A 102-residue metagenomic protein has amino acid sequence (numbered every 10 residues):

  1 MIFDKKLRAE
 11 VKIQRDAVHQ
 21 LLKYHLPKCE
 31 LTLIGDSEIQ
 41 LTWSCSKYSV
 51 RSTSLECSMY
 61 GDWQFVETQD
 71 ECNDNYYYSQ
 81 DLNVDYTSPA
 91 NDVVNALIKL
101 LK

Functional and structural regions predicted by a protein language model:
M1-K12, N73-K102: Mixed-charge, Lys/Arg-enriched low-complexity segments
M1-K47, Y76: Negatively charged, low-complexity tracts enriched in Asp/Glu with abundant Ser/Thr
K47-D92: Intrinsically disordered, low-complexity regulatory segments enriched in Ser/Thr/Pro and charged residues
